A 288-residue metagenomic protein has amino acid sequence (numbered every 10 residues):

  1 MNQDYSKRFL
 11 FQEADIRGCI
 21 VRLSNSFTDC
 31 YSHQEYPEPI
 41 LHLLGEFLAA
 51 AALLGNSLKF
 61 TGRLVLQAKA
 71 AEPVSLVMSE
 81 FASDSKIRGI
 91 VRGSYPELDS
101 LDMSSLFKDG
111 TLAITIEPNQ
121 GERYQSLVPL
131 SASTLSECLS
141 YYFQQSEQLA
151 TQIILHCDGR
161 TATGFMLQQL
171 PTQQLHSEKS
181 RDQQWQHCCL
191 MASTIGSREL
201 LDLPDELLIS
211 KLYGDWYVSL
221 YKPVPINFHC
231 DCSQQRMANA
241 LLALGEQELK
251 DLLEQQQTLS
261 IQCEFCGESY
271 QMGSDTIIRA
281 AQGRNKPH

Functional and structural regions predicted by a protein language model:
M1-K222: Interaction interfaces in information-processing and related assembly proteins
M191-H288: Cys/His-clustered metal-coordination modules, chiefly Zn-binding fingers
